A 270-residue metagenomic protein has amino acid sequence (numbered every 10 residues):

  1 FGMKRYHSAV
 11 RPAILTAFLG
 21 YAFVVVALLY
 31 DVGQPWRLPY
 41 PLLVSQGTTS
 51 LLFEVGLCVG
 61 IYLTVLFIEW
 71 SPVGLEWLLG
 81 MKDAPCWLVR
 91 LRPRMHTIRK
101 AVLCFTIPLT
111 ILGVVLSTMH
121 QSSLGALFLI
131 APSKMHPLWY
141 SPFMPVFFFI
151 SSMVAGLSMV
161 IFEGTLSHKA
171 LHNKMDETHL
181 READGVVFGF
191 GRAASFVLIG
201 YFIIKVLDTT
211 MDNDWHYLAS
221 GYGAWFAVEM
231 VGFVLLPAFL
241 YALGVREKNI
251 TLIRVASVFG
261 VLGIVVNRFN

Functional and structural regions predicted by a protein language model:
F1-W36: Membrane helical hairpin/interfacial module
M3-H7, L43, L57-R246: Long, contiguous internal "core" modules enriched in hydrophobic/ aromatic residues
S8-A13, P41-G56: Aromatic/His-enriched, Gly/Pro-containing loop or helix-boundary segments that lie immediately adjacent to catalytic
F23-A27, S45-T48, T209: Hydrophobic alpha-helical transmembrane segments and adjacent interfacial helices in integral membrane proteins
F23-Q34, L116-L124, I204-K205, I264-N270: C-terminal TM-helix exit segments that contain a strictly Trp-centered aromatic cap at the helix terminus
N213-W215, N249-I253, N267-F269: Extended hydrophobic-aromatic, low-complexity segments
L252-G263: Central hydrophobic cores of alpha-helical transmembrane segments in multi-pass integral membrane proteins
